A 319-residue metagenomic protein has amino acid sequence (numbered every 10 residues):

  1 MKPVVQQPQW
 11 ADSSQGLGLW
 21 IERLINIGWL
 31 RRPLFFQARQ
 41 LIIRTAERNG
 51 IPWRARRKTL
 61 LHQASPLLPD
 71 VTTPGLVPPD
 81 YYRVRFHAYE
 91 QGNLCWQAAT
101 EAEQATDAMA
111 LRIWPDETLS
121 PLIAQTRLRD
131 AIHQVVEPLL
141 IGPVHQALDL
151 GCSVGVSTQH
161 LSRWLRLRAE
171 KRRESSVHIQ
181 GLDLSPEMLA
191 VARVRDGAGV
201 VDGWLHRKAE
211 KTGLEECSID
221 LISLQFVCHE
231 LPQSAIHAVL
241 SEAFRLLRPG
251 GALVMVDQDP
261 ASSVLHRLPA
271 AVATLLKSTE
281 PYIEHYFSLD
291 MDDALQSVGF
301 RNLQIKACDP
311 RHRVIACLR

Functional and structural regions predicted by a protein language model:
D12-E103: N-terminal auxiliary segments of SAM/dcSAM-dependent transferases
A105-H145, H160: Conserved alpha-helix/loop element of class I SAM-dependent methyltransferases that forms part of the SAM/SAH-binding
Q146-K211: Class I SAM-dependent methyltransferase SAM/SAH-binding core
E210-I222: A short acidic, Gly/Pro-enriched loop at the edge of an enzyme's catalytic core that lines a small-molecule cofactor
D220-S234: A short SAM/SAH-binding and catalytic strip from SAM-dependent methyltransferases
H237, V254-V298, N302-A307: C-terminal alpha-helical "lid/dimerization" subdomain adjacent to the S-adenosyl-L-methionine
H237-P249: A short glycine-rich, Lys/Arg-flanked "PGG" loop and its adjoining helix->strand segment in the class I
A316-R319: C-terminal lobe and adjacent flexible extensions of AdoMet/dcAdoMet transferase-like proteins
